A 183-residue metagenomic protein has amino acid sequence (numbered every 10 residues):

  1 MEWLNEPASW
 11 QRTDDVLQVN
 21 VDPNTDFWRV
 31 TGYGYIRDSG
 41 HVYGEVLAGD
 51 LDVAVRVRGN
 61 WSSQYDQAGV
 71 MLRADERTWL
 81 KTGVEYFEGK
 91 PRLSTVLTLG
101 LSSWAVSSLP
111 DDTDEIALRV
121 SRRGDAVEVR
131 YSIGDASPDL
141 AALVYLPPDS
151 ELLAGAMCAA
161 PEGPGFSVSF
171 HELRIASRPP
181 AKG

Functional and structural regions predicted by a protein language model:
M1-G183: Extracellular glycan-recognition regions
